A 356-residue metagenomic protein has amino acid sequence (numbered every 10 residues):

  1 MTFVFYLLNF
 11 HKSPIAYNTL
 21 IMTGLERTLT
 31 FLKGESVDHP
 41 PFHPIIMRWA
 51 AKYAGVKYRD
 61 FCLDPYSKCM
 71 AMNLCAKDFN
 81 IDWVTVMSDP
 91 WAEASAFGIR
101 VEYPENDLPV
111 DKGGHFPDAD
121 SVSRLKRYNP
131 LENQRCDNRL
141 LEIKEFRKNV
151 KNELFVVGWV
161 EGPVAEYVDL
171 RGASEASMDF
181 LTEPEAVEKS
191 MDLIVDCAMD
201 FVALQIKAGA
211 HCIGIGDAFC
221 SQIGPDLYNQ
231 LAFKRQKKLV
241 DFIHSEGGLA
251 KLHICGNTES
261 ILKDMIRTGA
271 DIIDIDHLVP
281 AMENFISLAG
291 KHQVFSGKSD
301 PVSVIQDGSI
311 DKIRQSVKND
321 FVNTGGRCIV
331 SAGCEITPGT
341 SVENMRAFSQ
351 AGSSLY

Functional and structural regions predicted by a protein language model:
M1-I21: N-terminal amphipathic/basic-hydrophobic helices that include classical n-h-c signal peptides and signal-anchor
M22-A50, V56-R59, C75, D82 (+2 more regions): Active-site loop segments of alpha/beta catalytic cores
F61-C69, F79: Short, structured active-site "lid" loops
M72-R100: Glycine-rich, N-terminal phosphate-binding loop and its surrounding beta-alpha-beta segment
G113-N129: Active-site beta->alpha loop and helix N-cap motifs at the rims of alpha/beta catalytic domains
